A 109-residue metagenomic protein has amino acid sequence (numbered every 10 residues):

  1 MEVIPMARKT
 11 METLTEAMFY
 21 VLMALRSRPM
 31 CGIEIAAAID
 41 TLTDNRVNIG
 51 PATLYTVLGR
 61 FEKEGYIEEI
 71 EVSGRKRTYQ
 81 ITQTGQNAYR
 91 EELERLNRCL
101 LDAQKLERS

Functional and structural regions predicted by a protein language model:
M1-T10, Q83: Short, intrinsically disordered or compositionally biased N-terminal tails of bacterial proteins
E2-V3, R90-S109: Amphipathic alpha-helical dimerization/coiled-coil segments that flank or bridge DNA-binding/regulatory modules
M11-T53: N-terminal helix-turn-helix DNA-binding core of bacterial DNA-binding proteins
M23-A24, N87, R98: Surface-exposed charged/polar residues within alpha-helices that form helix-capping/stabilizing sites and interaction
L54-F61: Basic amphipathic alpha-helical segments that dock to polyanions
E62-G74, Q80: Beta-hairpin "wing" of winged helix-turn-helix
G74-E92: Basic, amphipathic "hinge/linker" alpha-helix immediately C-terminal to the N-terminal HTH DNA-binding motif
